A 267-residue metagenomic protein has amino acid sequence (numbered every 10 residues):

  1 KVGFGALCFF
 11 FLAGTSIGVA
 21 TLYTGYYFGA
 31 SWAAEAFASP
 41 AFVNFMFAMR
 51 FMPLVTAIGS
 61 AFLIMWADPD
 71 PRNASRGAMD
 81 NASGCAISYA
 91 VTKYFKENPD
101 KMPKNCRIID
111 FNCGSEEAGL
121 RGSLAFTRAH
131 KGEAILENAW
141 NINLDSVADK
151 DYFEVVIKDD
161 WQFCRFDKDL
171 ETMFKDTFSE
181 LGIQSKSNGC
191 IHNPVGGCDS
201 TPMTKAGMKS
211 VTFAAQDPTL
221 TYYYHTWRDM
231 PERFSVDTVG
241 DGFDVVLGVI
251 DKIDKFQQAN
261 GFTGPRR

Functional and structural regions predicted by a protein language model:
K1-A20, D68-G119, V246: Alpha-helical metal-binding/catalytic segments enriched in His/Glu/Asp
K1-P69: Transmembrane alpha-helices
V19, W32-N44, C113-T212, D217: Metal-dependent peptidase/peptidase-like ectodomains
F62-W66, K150-F153, T219-Y224: Short acidic/His/Gly/Ser-rich catalytic and metal-binding motifs that mark active-site loops of diverse hydrolases
R72-M79, V156-R165, N188, D229-S235: Second-shell loop/turn segments in exported
A78, A82, A86, L120-R121 (+2 more regions): Soluble non-cytosolic domains of exported or imported proteins
K93-E97, R128-K131, S179, D251-K255: Sec-exported extracytoplasmic/periplasmic mature domains
L220-R267: His/Asp/Glu-rich mid-to-C-terminal helical/loop segments that flank catalytic regions of hydrolases
